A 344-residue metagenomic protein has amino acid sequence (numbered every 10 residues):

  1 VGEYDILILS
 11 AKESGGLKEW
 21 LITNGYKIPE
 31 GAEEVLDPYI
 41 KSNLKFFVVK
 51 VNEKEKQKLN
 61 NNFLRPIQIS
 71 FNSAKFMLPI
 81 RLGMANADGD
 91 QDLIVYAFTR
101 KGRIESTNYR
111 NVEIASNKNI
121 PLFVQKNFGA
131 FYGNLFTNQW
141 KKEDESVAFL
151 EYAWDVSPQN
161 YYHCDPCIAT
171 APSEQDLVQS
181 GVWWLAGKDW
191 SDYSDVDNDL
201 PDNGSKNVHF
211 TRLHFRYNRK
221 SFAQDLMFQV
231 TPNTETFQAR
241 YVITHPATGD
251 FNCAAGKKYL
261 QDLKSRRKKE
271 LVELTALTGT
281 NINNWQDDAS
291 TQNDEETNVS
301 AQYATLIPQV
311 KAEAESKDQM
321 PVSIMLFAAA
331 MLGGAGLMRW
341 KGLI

Functional and structural regions predicted by a protein language model:
V1-N24: Single conserved position on a long alpha-helix in the C-terminal lobe of the eukaryotic protein kinase
I6-K12, N283-S290: Short hydrophobic alpha-helical segments that form membrane-spanning helices or hydrophobic packing faces of helical
I28-D287, E296-E313: Accessory, solvent-exposed terminal regions and/or long lumenal/extracellular loops of proteins
Q309-L326: Juxtamembrane/start-of-transmembrane alpha-helix segments at the extracytoplasmic/lumenal side of membrane anchors
A330-I344: C-terminal membrane-anchoring or membrane-association module
